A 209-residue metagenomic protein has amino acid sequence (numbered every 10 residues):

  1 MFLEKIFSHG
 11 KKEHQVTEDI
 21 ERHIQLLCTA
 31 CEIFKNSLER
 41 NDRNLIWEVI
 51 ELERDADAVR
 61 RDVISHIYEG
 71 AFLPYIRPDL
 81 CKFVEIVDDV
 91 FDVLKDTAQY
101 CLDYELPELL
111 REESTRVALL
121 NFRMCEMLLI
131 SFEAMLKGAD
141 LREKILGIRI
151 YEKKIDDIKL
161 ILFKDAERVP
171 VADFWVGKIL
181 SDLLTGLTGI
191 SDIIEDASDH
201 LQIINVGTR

Functional and structural regions predicted by a protein language model:
M1-R209: Cytosolic, long alpha-helical scaffolding segments
